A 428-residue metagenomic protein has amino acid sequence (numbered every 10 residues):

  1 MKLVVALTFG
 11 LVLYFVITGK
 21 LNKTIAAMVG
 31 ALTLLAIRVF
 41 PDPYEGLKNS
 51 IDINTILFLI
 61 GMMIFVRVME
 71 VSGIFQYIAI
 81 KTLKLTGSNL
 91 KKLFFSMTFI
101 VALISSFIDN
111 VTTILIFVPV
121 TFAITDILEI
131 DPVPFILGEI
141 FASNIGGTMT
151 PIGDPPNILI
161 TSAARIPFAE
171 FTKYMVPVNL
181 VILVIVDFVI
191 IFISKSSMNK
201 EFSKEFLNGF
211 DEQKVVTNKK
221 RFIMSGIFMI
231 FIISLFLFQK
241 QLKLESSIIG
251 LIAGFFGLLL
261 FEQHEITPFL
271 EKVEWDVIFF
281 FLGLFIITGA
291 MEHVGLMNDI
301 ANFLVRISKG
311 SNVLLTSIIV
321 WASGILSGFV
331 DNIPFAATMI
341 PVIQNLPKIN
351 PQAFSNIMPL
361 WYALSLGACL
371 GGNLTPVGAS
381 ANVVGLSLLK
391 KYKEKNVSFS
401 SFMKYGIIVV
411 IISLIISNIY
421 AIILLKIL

Functional and structural regions predicted by a protein language model:
M1, G19-K20, Y44-T55, F168-V178 (+7 more regions): Interfacial loop-to-helix junctions that mark the boundaries of transmembrane helices in multi-pass membrane
M1-L7, A36, Y77-I80, K84-G87 (+4 more regions): Intrinsically disordered, low-complexity non-transmembrane regions of multi-pass membrane transporters
M1-L7, D52-I64, S106-I114, T150 (+5 more regions): Structural signature of hydrophobic alpha-helical transmembrane segments
L11-V29, K219, I223, I230-L251 (+2 more regions): Flexible hinge motifs at transmembrane-helix junctions and intramembrane kinks/re-entrant loops in multi-pass membrane
V12-L21, I100-D109, I140-I152, F238-K240 (+2 more regions): Transmembrane alpha-helix interface/packing and boundary motifs in multi-pass membrane proteins, characterized by
G46-V133, V277, L282-P351: Membrane-embedded alpha-helical segments and adjacent helix-loop junctions characteristic of multi-pass solute
A79, T112-A123, I136, M149-A164 (+5 more regions): Re-entrant/interfacial helical elements at transmembrane boundaries that shape and gate the permeation pathway
I130-V133, L137, M149-T150, A169-K220 (+3 more regions): Juxtamembrane and boundary regions of transmembrane helices in multi-pass small-molecule transporters and channels
